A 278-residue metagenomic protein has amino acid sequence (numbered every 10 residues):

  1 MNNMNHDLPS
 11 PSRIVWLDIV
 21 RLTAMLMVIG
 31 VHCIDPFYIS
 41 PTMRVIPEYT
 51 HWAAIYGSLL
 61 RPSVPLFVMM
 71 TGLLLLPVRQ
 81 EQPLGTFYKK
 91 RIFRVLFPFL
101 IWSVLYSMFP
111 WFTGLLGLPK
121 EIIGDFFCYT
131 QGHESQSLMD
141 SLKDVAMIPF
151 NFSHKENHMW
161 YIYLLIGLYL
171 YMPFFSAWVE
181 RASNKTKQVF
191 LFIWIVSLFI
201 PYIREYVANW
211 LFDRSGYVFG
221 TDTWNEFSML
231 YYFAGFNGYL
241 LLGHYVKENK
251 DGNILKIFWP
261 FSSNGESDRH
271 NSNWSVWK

Functional and structural regions predicted by a protein language model:
M1-Y202, Y206: Membrane-cytosol interface segments of multi-pass membrane proteins, especially ER/Golgi lipid-handling enzymes
D18, L66, N237, D268-N271: N-terminal hydrophobic or amphipathic segments with adjacent small-residue motifs that include Sec signal peptides
I34, Y38, S197-F219, D268-K278: C-terminal ends of transmembrane alpha-helices and the immediately adjacent extracellular/lumenal or cytosolic loop
V64-P77, Y163-S176, R204-I254, K278: Specific transmembrane alpha-helix
D251-K278: Alpha-helical transmembrane segments and terminal signal-anchor/GPI-anchor hydrophobic tails, characterized by long
